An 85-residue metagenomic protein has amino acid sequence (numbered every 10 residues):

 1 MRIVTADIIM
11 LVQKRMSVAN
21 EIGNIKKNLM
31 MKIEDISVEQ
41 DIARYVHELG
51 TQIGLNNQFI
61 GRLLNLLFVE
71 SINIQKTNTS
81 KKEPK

Functional and structural regions predicted by a protein language model:
M1-K85: Domain-level signature for soluble enzymes in the chorismate/prephenate branch of the shikimate pathway
